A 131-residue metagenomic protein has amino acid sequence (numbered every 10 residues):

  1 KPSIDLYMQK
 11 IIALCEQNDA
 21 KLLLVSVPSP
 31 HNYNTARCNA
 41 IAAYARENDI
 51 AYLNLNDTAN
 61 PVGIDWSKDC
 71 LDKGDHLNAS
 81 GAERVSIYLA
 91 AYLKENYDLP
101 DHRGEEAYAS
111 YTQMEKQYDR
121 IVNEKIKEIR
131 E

Functional and structural regions predicted by a protein language model:
K1-D19, G104-E131: Secreted/periplasmic serine-hydrolase-like ester/acetyl group-modifying domain
K1-P61: Conserved, well-ordered alpha-helix/loop/beta-strand core segments that scaffold catalytic motifs
N39-T112, N123-R130: C-terminal regions of proteins
